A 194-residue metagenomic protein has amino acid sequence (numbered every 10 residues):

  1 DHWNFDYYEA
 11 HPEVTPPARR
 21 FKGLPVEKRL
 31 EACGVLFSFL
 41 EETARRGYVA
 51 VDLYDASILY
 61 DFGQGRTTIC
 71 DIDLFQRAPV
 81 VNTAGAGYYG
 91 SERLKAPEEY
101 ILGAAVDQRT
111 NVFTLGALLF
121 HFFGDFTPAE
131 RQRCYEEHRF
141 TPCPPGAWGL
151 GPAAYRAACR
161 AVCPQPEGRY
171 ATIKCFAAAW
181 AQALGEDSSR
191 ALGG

Functional and structural regions predicted by a protein language model:
D1-V26: Conserved structural core of kinase catalytic domains
L40, A44-D61: Catalytic-loop of the protein kinase fold
T83-E99: Conserved activation segment of eukaryotic-like protein kinases, specifically the C-terminal portion of the activation
E98-Q108: Conserved end of the kinase activation segment
N111: Conserved catalytic-loop aspartate of Hanks-type protein kinases
W148-P164: Conserved C-terminal C-lobe helix
Q165-G168, K174-S189: Terminal C-lobe "cap" of eukaryotic-type protein kinase domains
